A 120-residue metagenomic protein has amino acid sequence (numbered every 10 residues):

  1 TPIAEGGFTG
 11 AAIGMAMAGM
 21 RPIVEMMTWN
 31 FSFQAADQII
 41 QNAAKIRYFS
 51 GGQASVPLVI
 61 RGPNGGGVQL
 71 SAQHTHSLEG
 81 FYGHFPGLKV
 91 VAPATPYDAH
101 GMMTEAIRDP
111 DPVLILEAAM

Functional and structural regions predicted by a protein language model:
T1: Interdomain coupling helix/linker and adjacent catalytic-core signature of nucleotidyl signaling output domains
A4-G7, I13-M120: Conserved thiamine diphosphate
